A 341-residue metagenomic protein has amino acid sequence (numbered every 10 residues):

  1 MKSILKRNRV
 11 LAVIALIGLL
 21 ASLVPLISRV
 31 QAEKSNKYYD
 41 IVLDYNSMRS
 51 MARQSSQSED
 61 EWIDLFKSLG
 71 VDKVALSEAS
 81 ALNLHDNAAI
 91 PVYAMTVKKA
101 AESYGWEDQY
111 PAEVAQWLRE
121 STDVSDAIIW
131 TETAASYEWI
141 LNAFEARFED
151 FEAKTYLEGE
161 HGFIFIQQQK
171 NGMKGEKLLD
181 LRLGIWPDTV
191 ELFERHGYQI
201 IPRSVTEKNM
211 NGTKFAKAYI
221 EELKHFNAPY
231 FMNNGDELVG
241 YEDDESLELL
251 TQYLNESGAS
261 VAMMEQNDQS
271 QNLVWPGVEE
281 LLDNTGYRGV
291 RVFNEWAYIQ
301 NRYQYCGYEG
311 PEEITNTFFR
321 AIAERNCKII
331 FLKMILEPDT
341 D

Functional and structural regions predicted by a protein language model:
M1-K6: N-terminal Lys/Arg-rich, disordered targeting/topogenic segments
R9-L26: Hydrophobic membrane-insertion alpha-helices, especially the h-region of bacterial N-terminal signal peptides
R29: Acidic, glycine-enriched catalytic cores built around paired aspartates
A32-D341: Soluble extramembrane regions of membrane proteins in the secretory/endomembrane system
